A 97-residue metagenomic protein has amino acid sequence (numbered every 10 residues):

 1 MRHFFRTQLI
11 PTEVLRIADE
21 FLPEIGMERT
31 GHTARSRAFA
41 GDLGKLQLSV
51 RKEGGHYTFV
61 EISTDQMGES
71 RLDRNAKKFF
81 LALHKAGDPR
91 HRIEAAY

Functional and structural regions predicted by a protein language model:
M1-T30: Terminal, regulation- and interaction-focused segments at domain boundaries
G31-F39: Short, hydrophobic/aromatic-rich segments at coil-to-beta transitions
A40-Y97: Beta-strand/loop substructures that line and gate deep hydrophobic ligand-binding cavities in soluble
